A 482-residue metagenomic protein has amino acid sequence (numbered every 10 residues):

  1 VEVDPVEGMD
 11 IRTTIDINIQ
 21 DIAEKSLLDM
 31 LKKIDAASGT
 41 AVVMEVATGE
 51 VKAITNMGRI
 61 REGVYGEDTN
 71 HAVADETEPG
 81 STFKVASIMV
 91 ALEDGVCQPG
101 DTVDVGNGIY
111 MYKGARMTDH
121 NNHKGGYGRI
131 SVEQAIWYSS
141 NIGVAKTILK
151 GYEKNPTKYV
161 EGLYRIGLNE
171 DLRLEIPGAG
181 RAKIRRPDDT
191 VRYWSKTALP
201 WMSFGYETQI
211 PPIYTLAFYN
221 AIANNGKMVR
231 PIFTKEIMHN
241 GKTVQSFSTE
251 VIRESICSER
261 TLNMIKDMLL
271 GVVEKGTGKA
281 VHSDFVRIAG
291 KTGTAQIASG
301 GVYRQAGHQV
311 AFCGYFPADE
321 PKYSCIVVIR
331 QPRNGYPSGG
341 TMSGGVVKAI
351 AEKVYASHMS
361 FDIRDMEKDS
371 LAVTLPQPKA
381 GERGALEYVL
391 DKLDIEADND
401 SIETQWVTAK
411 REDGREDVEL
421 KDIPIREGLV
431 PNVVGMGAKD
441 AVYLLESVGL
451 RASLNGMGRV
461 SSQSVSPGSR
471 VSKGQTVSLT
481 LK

Functional and structural regions predicted by a protein language model:
V1-E67, V96, T157-G167, V281-D284 (+9 more regions): Periplasmic/cell-envelope proteins involved in peptidoglycan metabolism and beta-lactam response
E2, V6, I15, A41-G80 (+1 more regions): Beta-lactam-recognizing serine transpeptidase/beta-lactamase-like catalytic domain environment
D10, S38-T40, T102, R451 (+1 more regions): Residues at or immediately flanking beta-strands
R12, L31, A74-E76, W201 (+5 more regions): Short basic coil micro-motifs at the edges of alpha-helical modules that engage polyanionic partners
S38, Q98-P99, E170, A397 (+1 more regions): Residue-level detector of short coil/turn "hinge" positions at structural boundaries
I184-R186, F285, A349-K482: Ligand-recognition elements built from short beta-strands and adjacent flexible loops
